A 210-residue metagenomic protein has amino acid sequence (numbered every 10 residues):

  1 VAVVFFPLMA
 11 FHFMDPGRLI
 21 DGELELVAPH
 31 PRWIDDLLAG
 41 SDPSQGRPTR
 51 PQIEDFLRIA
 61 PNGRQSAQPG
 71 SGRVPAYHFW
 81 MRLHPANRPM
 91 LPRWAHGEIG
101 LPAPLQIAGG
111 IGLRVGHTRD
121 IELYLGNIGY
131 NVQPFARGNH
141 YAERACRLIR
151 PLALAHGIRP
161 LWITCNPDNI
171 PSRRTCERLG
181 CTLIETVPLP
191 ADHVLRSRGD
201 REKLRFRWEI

Functional and structural regions predicted by a protein language model:
A2-N127, N131-F135, L152, I184-I210: GNAT-family acyltransferases
N127, P160, P171: Amphipathic alpha-helical recognition patches that constitute DNA-binding helices
A136, H140-L148: Conserved acetyl-CoA pyrophosphate-binding loop and the N-cap/start of the following alpha-helix in GNAT-like
H140, G157, N169: Conserved G/P- and acidic residue-centered "switch" motifs that form tight phosphate/ATP-binding loops in soluble
E143, D168-E185: Conserved active-site alpha-helix within GNAT-family acetyltransferase domains
C146-A155, C176: Conserved kinase catalytic-core helix
A155-T164: Conserved GNAT acetyl-CoA-binding A-motif
P167-D168, P190: Conserved beta-strand edge residues that scaffold enzyme active sites
